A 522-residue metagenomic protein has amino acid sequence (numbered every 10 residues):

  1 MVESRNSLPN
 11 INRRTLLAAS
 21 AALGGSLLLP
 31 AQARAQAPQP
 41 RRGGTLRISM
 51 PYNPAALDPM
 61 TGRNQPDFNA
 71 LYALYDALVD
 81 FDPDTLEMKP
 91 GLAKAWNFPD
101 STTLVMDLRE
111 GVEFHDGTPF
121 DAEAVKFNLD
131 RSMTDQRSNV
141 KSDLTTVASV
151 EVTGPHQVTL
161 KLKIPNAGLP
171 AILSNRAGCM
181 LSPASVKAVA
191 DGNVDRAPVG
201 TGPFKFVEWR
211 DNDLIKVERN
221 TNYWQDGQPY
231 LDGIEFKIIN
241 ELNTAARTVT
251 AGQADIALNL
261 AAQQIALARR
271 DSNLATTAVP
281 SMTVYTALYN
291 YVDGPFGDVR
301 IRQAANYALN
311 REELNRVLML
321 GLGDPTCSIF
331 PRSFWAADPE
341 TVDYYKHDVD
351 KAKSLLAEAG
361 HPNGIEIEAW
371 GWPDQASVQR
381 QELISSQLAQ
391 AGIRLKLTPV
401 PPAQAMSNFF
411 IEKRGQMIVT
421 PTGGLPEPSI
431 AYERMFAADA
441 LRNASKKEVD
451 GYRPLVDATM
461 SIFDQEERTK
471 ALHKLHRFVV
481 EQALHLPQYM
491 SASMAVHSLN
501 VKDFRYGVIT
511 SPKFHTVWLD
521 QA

Functional and structural regions predicted by a protein language model:
R34, F204, D324-E358, A376-Q379: Structural transition elements
S49-D100, D130, V199: N-terminal lobe/hinge region of extracytoplasmic solute-binding protein
D82-P83, E87, N175-P229, G233 (+3 more regions): Gly/Pro-rich hinge or "lid" segments in bacterial periplasmic/extracellular proteins
N97, S142-V186, E208: Surface-exposed binding/hinge segments that line and control ligand-binding clefts or catalytic entry sites
D121-N128, P155-K161, P165, G202-P203 (+7 more regions): Alpha-helical secondary-structure segments
T221-L267, S385, R394-K396: Ligand-site clamp/hinge motif
R394-A405, A431-L499, A522: Extracytoplasmic/peripheral linker and loop segments enriched in polar/acidic and small residues with frequent Thr/Pro
A495-A522: Long beta-strand-rich cores associated with HINT superfamily self-processing modules
